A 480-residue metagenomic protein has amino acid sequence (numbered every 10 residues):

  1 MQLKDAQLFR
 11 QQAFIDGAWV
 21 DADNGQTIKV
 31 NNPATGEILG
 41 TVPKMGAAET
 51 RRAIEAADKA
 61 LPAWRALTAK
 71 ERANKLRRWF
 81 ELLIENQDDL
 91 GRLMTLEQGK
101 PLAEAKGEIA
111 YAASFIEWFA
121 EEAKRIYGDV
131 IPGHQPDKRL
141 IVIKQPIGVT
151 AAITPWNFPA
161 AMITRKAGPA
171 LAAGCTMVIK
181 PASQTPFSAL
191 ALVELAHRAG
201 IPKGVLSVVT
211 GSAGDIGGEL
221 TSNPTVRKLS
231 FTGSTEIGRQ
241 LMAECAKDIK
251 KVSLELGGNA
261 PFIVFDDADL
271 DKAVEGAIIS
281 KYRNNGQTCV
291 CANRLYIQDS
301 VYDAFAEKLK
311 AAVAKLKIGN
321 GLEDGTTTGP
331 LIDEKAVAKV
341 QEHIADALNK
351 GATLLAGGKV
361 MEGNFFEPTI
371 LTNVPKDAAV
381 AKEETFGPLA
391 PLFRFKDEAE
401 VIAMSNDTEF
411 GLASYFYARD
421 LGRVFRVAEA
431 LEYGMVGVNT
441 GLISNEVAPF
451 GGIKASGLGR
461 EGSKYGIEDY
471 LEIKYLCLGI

Functional and structural regions predicted by a protein language model:
M1-T41, N74, R78, G128-I153 (+3 more regions): Terminal low-complexity tails and localization/encapsulation signals of metabolic enzymes
T35-T41, V226, I263, K317-I318 (+3 more regions): Conserved C-terminal structural/oligomerization subdomain of aldehyde/semialdehyde dehydrogenase
G36, R72, M94, I116 (+10 more regions): Residue-level signal for inorganic ion chemistry
E37-I126, D137: Glycine-rich loop-to-alpha-helix module at the N-terminal edge of alpha/beta enzyme cores
I38-M45, A60-A66, A152, F262-F265 (+5 more regions): Short, well-ordered beta-strand elements within core beta-sheets of diverse protein domains
L61, R65, F80-Q87, G91 (+19 more regions): Structural signal for hydrophobic packing residues in well-ordered secondary-structure cores of soluble enzyme domains
G128-K272, F395: Rossmann-like NAD(P) dinucleotide-binding subdomain of oxidoreductase/dehydrogenase enzymes
E236-P375, M404, V438: ALDH superfamily catalytic-core signature
